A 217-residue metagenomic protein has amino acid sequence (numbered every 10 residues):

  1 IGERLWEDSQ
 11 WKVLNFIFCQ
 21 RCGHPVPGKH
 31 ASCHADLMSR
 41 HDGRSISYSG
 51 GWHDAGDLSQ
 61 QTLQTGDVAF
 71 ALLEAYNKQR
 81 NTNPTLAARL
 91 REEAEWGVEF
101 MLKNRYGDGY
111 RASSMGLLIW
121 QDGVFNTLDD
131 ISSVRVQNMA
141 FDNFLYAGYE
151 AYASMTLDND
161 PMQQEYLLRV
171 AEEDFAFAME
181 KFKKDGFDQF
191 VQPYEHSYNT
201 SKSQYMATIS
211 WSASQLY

Functional and structural regions predicted by a protein language model:
I1-Q64, E92-R135: Low-complexity, Ser/Thr/Pro/Gly-enriched N-terminal "stalk/linker" regions
G51-T65, L128-N143, K184-I209: Solvent-exposed loop and edge beta-strand segments that line ligand/cofactor-binding and catalytic clefts
A69-T85, E99-F100, L145-M162, T208-Y217: Well-ordered alpha-helical scaffold segments within catalytic/enzyme domains
R80, Y106, D158-N159, M179 (+1 more regions): Helix-capping and short linker residues that terminate individual alpha-solenoid repeat units
N81-R89, P161-E165, F190-N199: Short, surface-exposed loop/turn segments at secondary-structure junctions
L118, S132-N143, A147-E150, M155-L157 (+1 more regions): Alpha-solenoid helical-repeat scaffolds
E150, Q164-F177, K181, N199-K202 (+1 more regions): Active-site neighborhood of glycoside hydrolase catalytic domains
